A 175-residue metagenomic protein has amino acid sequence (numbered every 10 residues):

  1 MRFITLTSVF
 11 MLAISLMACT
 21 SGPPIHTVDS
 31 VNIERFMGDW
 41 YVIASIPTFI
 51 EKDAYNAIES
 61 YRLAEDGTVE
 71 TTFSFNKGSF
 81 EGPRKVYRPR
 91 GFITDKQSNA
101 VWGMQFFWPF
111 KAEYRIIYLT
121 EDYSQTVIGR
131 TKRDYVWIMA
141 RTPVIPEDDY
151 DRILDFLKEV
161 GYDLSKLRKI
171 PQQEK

Functional and structural regions predicted by a protein language model:
M1-T5: Positively charged n-region of N-terminal signal peptides that target proteins for export
T7-S15: Bacterial N-terminal signal peptides
C19-K175: A beta-rich soluble binding module of mature secreted/lumenal proteins
